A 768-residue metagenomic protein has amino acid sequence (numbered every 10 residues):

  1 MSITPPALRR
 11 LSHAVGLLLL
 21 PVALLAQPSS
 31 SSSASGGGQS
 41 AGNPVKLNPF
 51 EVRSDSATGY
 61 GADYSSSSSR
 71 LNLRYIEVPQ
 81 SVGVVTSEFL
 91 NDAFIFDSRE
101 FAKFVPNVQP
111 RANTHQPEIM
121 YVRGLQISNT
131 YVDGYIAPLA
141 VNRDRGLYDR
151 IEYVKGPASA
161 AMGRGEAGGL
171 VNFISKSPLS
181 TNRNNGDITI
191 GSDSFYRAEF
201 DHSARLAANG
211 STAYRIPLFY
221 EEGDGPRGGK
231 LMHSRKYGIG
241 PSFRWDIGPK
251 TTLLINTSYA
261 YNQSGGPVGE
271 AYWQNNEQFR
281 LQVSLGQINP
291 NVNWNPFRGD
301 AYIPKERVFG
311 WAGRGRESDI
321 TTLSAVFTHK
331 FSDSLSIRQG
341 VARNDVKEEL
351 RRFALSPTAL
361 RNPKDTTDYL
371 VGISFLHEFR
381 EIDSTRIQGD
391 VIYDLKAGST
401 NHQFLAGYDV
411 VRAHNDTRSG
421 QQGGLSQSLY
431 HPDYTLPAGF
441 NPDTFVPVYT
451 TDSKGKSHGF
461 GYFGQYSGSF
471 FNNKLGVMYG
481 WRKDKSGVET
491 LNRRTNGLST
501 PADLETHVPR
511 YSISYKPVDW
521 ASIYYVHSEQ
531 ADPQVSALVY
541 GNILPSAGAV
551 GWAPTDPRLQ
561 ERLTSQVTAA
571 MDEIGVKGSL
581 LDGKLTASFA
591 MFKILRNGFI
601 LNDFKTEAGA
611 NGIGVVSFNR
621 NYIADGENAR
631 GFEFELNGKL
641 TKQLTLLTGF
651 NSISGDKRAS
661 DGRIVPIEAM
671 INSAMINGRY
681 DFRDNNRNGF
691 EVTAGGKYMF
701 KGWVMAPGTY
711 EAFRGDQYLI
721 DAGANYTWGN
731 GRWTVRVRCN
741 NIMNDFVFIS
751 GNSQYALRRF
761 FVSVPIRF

Functional and structural regions predicted by a protein language model:
N48-T181, I574: Acidic, small-polar-rich N-terminal luminal/periplasmic segments of exported/outer-membrane proteins
L147-D149, A160-I239, I247-T251, F471 (+1 more regions): Outer-membrane beta-barrel translocator/receptor signature
E221-G225, H233-R235, I239-D246, K250-T328 (+5 more regions): Acidic/polar loop-and-plug regions of large Gram-negative outer-membrane beta-barrel proteins
D246-G248, N256, I382, S399-A413 (+2 more regions): Structural signature of Gram-negative outer-membrane beta-barrels, strongest in the C-terminal barrel of TonB-dependent
L323-V346, S374-N492: Face-selective signature of the C-terminal outer-membrane beta-barrel domain
T328-S332, S336-A342, E348-A354, S565-R630: Membrane-embedded beta-barrel scaffold of Gram-negative outer-membrane proteins
R380, Q403-F404, D572, I667-F768: Conserved C-terminal beta-signal and adjacent last beta-strands/turns of outer-membrane beta-barrel proteins
N472-K474, A590-L595, N621-M705: Gram-negative outer-membrane beta-barrel transporters
